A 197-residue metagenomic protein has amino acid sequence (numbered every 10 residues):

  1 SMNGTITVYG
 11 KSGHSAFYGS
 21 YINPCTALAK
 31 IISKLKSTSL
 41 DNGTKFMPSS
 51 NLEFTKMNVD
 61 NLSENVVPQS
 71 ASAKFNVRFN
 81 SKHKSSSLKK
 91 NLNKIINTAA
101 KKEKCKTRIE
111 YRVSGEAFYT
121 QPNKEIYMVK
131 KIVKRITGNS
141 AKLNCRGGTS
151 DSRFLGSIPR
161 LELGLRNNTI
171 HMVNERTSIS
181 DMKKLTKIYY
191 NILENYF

Functional and structural regions predicted by a protein language model:
S1-K101, R108-G115: Midchain, well-structured core segments that form catalytic/ion-binding scaffolds
I6, F75, V129, F154-L155: Structural element of the ATP-grasp superfamily
S15-A16, A117-F118, I170-V173: A short acidic, helix-capping loop that chelates divalent metal ions and anchors anionic groups
N23, K124, T177-D181: Alpha-helix N-cap and loop-to-helix initiation/capping positions
P24-A27, E125, D151, L185: Catalytic-loop motifs flanking and including active-site residues across diverse enzymes
C25-S33, K130, T186, Y190: Predominant activation on well-ordered alpha-helical scaffold segments within soluble catalytic domains
A117-I132: Short, low-order "capping/linker" segments at domain edges
I132, I136-F197: Zn-dependent metallopeptidase/amidohydrolase metal-coordination segment
